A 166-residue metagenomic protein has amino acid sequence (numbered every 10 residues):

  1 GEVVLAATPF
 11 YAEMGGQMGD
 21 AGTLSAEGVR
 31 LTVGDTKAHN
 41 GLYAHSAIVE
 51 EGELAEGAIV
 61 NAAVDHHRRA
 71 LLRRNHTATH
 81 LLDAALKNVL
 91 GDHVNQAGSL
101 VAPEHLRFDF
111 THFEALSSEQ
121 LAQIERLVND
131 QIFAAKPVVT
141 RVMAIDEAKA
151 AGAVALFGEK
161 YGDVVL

Functional and structural regions predicted by a protein language model:
G1-L166: A glycine- and charged-residue-rich anion-binding loop/surface
